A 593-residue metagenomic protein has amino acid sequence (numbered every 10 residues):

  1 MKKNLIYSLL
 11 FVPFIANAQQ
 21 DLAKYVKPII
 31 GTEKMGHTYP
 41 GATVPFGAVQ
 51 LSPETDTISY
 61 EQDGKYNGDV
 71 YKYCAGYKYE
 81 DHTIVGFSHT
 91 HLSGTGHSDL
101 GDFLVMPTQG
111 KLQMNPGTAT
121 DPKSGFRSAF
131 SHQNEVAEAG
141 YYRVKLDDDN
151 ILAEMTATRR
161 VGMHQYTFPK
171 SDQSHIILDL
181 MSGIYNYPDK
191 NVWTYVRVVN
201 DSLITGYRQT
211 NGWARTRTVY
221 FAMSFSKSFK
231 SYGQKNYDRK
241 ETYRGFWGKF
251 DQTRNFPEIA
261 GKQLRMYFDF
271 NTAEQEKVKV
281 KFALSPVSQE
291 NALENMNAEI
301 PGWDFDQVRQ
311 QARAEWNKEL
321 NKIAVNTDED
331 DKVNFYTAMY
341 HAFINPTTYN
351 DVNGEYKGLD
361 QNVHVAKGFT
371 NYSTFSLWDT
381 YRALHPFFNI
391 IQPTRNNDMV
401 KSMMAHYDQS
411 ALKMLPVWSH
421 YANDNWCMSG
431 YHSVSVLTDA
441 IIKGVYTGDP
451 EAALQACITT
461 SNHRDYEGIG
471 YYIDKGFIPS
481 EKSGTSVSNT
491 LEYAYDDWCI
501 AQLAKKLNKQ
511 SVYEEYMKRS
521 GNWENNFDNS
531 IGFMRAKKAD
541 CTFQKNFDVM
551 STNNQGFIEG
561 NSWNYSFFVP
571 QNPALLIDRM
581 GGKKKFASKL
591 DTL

Functional and structural regions predicted by a protein language model:
M1-Q20: Bacterial Sec-dependent N-terminal signal peptides
Q19-H385, N389-S435, I441-L491, C499-N525 (+3 more regions): Accessory carbohydrate-recognition regions in carbohydrate-active enzymes
D496: ATP-dependent phospho-/nucleotidyl transfer catalytic cores
